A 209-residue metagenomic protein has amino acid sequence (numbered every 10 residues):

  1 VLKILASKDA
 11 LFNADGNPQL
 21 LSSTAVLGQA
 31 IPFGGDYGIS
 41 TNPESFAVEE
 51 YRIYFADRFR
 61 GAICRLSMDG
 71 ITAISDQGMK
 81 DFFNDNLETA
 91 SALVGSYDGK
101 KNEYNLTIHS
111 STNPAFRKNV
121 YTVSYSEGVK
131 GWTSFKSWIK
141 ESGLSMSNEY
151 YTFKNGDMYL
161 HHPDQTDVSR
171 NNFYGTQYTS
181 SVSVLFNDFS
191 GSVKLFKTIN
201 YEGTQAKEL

Functional and structural regions predicted by a protein language model:
L2-T198: Beta-sheet-dominated scaffold domains
N200-L209: Extended low-complexity, serine/threonine- and proline-enriched intrinsically disordered segments
